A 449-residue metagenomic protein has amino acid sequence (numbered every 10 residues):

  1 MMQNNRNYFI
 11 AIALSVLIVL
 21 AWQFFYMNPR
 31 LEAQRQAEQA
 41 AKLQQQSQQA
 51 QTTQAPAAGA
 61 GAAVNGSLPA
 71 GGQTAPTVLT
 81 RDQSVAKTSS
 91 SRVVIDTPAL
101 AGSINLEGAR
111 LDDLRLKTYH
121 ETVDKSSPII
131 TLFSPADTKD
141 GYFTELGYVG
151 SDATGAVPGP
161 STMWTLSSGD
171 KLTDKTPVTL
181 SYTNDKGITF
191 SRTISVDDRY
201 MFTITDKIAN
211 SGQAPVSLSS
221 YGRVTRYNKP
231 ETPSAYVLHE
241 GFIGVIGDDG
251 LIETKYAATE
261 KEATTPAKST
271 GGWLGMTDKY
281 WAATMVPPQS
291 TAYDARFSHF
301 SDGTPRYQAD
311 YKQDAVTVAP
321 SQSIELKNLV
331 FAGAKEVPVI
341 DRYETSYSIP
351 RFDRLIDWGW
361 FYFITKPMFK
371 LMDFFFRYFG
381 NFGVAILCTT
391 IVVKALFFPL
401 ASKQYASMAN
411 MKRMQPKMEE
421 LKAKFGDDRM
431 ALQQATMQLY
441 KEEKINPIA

Functional and structural regions predicted by a protein language model:
M1-A395: Membrane-protein biogenesis/insertion across secretory and organellar systems
F24, L43, I188, S321 (+1 more regions): Membrane-interface amphipathic helices and adjacent TM-edge segments
